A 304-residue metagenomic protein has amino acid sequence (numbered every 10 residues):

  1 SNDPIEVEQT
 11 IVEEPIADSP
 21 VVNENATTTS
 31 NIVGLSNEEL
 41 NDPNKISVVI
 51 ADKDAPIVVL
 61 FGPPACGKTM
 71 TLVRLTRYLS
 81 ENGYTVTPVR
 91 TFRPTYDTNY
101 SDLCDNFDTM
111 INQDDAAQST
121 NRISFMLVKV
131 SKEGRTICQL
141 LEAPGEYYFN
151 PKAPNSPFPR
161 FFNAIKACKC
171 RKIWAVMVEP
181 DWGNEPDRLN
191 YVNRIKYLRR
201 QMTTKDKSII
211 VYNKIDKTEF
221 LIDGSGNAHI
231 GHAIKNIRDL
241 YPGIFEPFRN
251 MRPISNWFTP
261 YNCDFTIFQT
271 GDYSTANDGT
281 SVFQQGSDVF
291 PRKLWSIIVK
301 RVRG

Functional and structural regions predicted by a protein language model:
S1-A65: Short, flexible boundary segments at extreme N-termini or domain junctions of P-loop NTPases and their
E38-A117: Conserved G1/Walker A P-loop phosphate-binding module
K45-V49, Q113-Q118, F125-V130, F162-A164 (+1 more regions): Catalytic micro-motifs at enzyme active sites that drive phosphoryl/nucleotidyl and oxygen chemistry
P56, T136, K207: Conserved catalytic motifs of the protein kinase core domain
G62-P64, K132, P144-Y147, Q269-D272: Short, flexible loop/turn elements at secondary-structure junctions
T120-V130, R135-C170, G183-N193: Switch II of P-loop NTPase G domains
R160, K166, C170-G304: Conserved GTP-binding G-domain of TRAFAC-class P-loop NTPases and closely related GTPase folds
